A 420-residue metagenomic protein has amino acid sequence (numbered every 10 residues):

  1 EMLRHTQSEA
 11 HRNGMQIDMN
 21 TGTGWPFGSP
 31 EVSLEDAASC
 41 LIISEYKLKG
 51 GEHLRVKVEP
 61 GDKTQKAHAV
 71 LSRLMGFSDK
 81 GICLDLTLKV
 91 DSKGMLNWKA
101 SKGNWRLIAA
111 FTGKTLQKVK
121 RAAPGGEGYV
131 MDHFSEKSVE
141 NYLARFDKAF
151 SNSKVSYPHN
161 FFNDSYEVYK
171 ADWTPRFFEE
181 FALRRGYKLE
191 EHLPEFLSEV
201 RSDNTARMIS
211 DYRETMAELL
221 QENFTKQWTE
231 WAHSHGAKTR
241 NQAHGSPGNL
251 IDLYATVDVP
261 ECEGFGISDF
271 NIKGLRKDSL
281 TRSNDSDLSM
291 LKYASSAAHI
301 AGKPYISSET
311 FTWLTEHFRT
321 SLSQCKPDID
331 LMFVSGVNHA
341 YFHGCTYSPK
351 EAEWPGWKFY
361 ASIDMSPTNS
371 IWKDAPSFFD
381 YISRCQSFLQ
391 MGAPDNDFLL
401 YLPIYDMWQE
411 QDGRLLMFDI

Functional and structural regions predicted by a protein language model:
E1-K89, K93, W98-K99, L107-F111 (+2 more regions): Acidic/aromatic-lined carbohydrate-recognition and catalytic surfaces of CAZymes acting on diverse glycans
M2-V32, C40-L54, D62-K63, K148-N160 (+2 more regions): Carbohydrate-binding surfaces of carbohydrate-active enzymes
A100-D132, L253-S279: Aromatic- and acid-rich polysaccharide-binding/catalytic face of secreted or lumenal carbohydrate-active enzymes
V130-Y142, S286-D287, D374-F378: Phosphate/oxyanion-binding active-site loops and adjacent basic polyanion-contact surfaces
L143-D147: Zn2+-dependent metallopeptidase catalytic core
